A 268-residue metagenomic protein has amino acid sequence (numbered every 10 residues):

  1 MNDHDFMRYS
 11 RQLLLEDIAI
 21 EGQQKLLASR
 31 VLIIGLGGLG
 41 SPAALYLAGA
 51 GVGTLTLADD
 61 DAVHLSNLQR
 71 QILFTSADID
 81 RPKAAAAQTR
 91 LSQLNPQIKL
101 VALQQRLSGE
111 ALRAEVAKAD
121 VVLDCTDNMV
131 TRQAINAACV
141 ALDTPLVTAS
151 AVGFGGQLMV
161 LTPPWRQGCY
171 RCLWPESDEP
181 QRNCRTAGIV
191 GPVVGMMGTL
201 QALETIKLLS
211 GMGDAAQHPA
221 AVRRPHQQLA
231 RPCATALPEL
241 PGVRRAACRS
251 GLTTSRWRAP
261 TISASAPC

Functional and structural regions predicted by a protein language model:
M1-C268: Adenine nucleotide-associated cytosolic modules
